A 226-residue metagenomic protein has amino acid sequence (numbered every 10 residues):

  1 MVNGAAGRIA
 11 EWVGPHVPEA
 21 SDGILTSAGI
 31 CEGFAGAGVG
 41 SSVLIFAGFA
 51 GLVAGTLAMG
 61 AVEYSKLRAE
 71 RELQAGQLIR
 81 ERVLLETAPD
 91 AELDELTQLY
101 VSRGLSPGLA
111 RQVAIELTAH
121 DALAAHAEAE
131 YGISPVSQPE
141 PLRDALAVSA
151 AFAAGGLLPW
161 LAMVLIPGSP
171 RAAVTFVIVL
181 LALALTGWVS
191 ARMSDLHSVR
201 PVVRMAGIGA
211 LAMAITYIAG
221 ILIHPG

Functional and structural regions predicted by a protein language model:
M1-P18, L67-S149: Cytosol/matrix-facing amphipathic helices and coiled-coil assembly/linker segments of eukaryotic membrane proteins
R8-E19, S41-F49, L109, P141-L146 (+2 more regions): The feature identifies polytopic integral membrane transport proteins across all domains of life
P15, L25-A37, L158-M163, V189-A191: Generic transmembrane alpha-helix signature in multi-pass membrane proteins, especially transporters/channels
A61-R68, S134-P135, G187-H197: C-terminal ends of transmembrane helices
S169-L181: Structural signature of hydrophobic alpha-helical transmembrane segments
L185-A212: Interfacial loop-to-transmembrane junctions
I215-G226: Juxtamembrane boundary at the C-terminal end of a transmembrane helix
